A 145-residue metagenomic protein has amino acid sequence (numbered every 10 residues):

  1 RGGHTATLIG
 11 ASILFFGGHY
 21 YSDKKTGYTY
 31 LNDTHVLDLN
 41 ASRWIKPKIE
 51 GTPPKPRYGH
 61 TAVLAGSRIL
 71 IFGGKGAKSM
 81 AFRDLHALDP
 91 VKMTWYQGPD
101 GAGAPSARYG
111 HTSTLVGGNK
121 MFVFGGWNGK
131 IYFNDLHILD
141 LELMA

Functional and structural regions predicted by a protein language model:
R1-A145: Kelch-like beta-propeller repeat domains
